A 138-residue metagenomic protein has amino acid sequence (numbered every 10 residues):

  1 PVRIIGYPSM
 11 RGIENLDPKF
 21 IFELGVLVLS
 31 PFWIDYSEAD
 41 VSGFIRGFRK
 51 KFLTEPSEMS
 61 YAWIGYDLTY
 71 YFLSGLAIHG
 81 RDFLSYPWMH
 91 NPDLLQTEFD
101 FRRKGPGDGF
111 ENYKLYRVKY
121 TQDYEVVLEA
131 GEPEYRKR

Functional and structural regions predicted by a protein language model:
P1-R138: Extracytosolic ligand-binding ectodomains
